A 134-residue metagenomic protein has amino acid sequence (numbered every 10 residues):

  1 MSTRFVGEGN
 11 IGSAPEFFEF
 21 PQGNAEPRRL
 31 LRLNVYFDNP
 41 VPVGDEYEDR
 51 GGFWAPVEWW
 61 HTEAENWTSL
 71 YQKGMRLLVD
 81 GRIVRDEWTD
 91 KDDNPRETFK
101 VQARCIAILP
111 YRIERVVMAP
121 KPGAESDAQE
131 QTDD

Functional and structural regions predicted by a protein language model:
M1-D134: Single-stranded nucleic acid-binding surfaces, predominantly the OB-fold ssDNA-binding core
